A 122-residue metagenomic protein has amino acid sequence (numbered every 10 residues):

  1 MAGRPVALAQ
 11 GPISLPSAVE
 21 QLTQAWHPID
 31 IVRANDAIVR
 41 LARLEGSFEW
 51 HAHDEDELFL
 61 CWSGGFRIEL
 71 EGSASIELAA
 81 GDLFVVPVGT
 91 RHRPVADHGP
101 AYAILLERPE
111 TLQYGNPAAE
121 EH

Functional and structural regions predicted by a protein language model:
M1-L41, A119-H122: A short, N-terminal "cap"/entry segment at the start of jelly-roll beta-barrel domains of the cupin/DSBH fold
N35, W62-S63, A79-A80: A cytosolic small-molecule/anion-sensing beta-strand core signal
A37-I38, F66, A74, T90: Short acidic/polar mixed-charge low-complexity motifs
R43-L44, A52-E69: Short, conserved beta-strand element in jelly-roll/cupin
E49, L58, A74-I76: Short, surface-exposed secondary-structure edge patches
G72-V88: Short acidic-glycine-tyrosine-enriched beta hairpin
V88-P117: Ligand-binding loop in jelly-roll beta-barrel domains
